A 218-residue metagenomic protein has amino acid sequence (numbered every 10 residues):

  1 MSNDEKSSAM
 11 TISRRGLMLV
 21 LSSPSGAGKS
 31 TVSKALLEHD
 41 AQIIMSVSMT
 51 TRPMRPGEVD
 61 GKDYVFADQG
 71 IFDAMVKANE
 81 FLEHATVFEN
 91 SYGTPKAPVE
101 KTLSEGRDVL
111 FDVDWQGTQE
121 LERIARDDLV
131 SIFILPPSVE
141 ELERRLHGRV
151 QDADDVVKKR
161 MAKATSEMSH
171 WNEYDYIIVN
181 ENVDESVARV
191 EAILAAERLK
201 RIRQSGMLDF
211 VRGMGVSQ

Functional and structural regions predicted by a protein language model:
M1-M18, A41: Extreme N-terminal, non-catalytic leader segments that precede Walker-type/kinase nucleotide-binding cores
S2-K6, Q151-D152, S166-Q218: NTP-dependent small-molecule kinase module
G16-V20, D108-L110: Residue-level preference for the first positions of well-ordered beta-strands
S22-P24: P-loop (Walker A) phosphate-binding loop of NTP-binding proteins
A27: ATP-binding Walker
T31-E80: N-terminal phosphate/diphosphate-binding loop that engages ATP/GTP or pyrophosphate donors across diverse enzyme folds
S46, V65, V130-I132, Y176-I178: Hydrophobic/aromatic beta-strand patches that form the interior of the parallel beta-sheet core in alpha/beta enzyme
G70-E80, T94-V150, M168: ATP-dependent NMP and nucleoside kinases share a basic, alpha-helical "lid"
